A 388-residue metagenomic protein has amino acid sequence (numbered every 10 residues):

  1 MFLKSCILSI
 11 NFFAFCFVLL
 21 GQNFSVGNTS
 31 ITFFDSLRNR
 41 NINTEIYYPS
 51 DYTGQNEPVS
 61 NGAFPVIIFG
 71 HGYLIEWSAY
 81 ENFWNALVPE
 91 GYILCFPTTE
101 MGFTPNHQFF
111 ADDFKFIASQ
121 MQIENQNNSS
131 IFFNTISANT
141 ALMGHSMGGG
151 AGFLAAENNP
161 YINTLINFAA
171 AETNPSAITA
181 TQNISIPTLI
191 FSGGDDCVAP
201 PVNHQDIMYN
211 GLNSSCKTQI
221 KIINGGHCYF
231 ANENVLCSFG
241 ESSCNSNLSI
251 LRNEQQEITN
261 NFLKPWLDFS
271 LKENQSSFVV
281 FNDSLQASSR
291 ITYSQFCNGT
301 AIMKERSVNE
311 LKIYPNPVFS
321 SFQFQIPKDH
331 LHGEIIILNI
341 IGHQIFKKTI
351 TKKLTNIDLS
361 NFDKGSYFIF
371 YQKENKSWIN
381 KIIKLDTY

Functional and structural regions predicted by a protein language model:
Q22-G62: N-terminal cap/lid segment of alpha/beta-hydrolase-fold proteins
N56-A63, Q108-M147: Gly/Ser-rich "nucleophile elbow"/oxyanion-hole loop immediately N-terminal to the catalytic nucleophile in hydrolases
F64, H71-I75: Active-site glycine-rich loops that stabilize anionic/oxyanionic intermediates across multiple enzyme folds
S78-P97: Short amphipathic alpha-helix adjacent to the substrate-entry channel of hydrolases
G149-N159: Short glycine-enriched nucleophile-adjacent loop and the immediately C-terminal alpha-helix near the catalytic center
N183-E257: Active-site-adjacent alpha-helix of alpha/beta-hydrolase-fold enzymes
N224-G226, E233-M303: Alpha/beta-hydrolase-fold serine-hydrolase catalytic core, especially in secreted/extracellular enzymes
E305-Y388: C-terminal outer-membrane/trafficking sorting elements
